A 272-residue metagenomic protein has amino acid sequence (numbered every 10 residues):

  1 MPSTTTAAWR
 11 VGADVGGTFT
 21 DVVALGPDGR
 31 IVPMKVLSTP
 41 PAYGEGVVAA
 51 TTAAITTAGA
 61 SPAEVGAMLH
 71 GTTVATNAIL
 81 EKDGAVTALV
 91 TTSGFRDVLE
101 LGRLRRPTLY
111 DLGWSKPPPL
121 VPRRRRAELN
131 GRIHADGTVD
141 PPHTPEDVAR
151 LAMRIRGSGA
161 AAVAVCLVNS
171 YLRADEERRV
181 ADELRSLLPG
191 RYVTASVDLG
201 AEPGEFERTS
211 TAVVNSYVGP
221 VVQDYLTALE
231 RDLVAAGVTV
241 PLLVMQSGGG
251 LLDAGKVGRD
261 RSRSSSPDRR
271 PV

Functional and structural regions predicted by a protein language model:
P2-V272: N-terminally biased helix-coil "hinge/interface" segments that flank
